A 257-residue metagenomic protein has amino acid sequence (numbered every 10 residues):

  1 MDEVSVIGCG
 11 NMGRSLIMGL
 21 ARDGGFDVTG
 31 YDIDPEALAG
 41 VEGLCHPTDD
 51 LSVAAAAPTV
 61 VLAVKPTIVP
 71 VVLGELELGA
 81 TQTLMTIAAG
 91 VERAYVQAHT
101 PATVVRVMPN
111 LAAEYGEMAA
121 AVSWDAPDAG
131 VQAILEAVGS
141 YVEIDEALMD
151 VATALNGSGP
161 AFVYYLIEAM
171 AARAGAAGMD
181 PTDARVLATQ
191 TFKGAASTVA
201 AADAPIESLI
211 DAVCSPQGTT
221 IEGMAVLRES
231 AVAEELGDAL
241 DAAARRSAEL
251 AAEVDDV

Functional and structural regions predicted by a protein language model:
M1-D49, A55, H99, E117 (+1 more regions): NAD(P)+-binding Rossmann beta1-loop-alpha1 motif at the extreme N-terminus of oxidoreductases
E3, F26-D27, T83, T103 (+1 more regions): Residues at the starts of beta-strands that form the adenosine-phosphate
L38, A54, V96, D180-L187 (+2 more regions): Small-residue helix-packing motif on alpha-helices
D49-A102: Rossmann-fold NAD(P) dinucleotide-binding segment
A98-T103, A119-A152, V163-A202, R246: Internal alpha-helical scaffold of NAD(P)-dependent oxidoreductase catalytic cores
T189-V257: NAD(P)-dependent Rossmann-like dehydrogenase/reductase catalytic/cofactor-binding core
